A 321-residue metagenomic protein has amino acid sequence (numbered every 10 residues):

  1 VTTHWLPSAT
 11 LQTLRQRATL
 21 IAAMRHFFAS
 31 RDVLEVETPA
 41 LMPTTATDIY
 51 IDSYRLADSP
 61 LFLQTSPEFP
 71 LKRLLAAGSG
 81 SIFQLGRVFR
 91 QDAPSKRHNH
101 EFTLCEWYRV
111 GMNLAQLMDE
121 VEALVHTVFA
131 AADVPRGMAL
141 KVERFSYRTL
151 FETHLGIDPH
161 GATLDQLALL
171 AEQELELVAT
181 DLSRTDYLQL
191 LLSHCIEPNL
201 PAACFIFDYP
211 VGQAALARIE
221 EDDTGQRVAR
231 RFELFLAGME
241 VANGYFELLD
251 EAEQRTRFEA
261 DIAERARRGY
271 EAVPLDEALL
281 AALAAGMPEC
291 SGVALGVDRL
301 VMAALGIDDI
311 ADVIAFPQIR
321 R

Functional and structural regions predicted by a protein language model:
V1-R55: TRNA-binding/sensing appendages of the translation machinery
P7-S8, F102-G111, D133-R136: Short acidic, glycine/Ser/Thr-rich loop/turn "cap" segments at secondary-structure junctions
L14-A18, A22, Y108, A115 (+1 more regions): Short amphipathic alpha-helical segments with heptad-repeat character
I21, R25, A29, M118-V125 (+3 more regions): Hydrophobic face of alpha-helices
A23, P39-A40, T44, Y50-L74 (+2 more regions): A translation/RNA-centric and nucleic-acid-associated enzymatic feature enriched in Class II aminoacyl-tRNA synthetases
N113, M118-E143: Acidic, low-complexity central loop/insert segments
M138-D158: Short, conserved secondary-structure transition motifs
